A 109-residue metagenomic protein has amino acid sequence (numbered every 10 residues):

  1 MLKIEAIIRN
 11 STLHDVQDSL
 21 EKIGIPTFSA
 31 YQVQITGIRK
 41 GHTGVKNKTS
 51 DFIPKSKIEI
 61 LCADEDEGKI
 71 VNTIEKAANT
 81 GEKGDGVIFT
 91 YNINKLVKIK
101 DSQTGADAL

Functional and structural regions predicted by a protein language model:
M1-L109: Positively charged, small/polar-rich N-terminal and surface patches that mediate targeting and assembly and bind
